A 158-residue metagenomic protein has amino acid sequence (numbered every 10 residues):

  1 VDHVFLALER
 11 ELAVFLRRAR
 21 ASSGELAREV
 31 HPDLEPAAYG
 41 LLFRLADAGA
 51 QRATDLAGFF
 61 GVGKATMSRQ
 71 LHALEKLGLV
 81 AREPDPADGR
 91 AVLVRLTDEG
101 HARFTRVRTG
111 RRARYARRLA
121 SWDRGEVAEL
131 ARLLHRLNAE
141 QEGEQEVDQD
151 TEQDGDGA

Functional and structural regions predicted by a protein language model:
V1-A37, A158: N-terminal leader segment of winged-helix/HTH proteins
H3-E11, F15, R106-A158: Terminal interaction helix/tail motif
A7, V14-R17, L41, G49 (+7 more regions): Short alpha-helical segments used as structural interaction elements across diverse proteins
R17-G24, A50, V127, E142: Generic structural signal for secondary-structure transition and capping sites
A21-T66, K76-L77, L93: N-terminal helix-turn-helix DNA-binding core of bacterial DNA-binding proteins
H72-A128, R132: Charged, amphipathic alpha-helical coiled-coil/dimerization segments
